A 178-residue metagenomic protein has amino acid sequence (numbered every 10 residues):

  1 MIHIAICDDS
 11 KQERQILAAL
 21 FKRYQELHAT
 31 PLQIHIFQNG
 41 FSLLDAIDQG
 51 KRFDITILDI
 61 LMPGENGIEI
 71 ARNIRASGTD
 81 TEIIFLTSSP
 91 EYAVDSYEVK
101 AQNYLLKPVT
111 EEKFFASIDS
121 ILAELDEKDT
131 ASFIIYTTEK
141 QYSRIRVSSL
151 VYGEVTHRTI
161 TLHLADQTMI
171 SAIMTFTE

Functional and structural regions predicted by a protein language model:
I2, L32, T81: Switch/coupling loops of ABC transporter nucleotide-binding domains
I2-F21: Conserved acidic segment of CheY-like receiver
C7-D8, F37, T56: Conserved sequence signature across two-component system core domains
Q15-Y24, L43-L44, A71: Short, well-ordered amphipathic alpha-helices
Q25-N39, A46: Short hydrophobic/Thr-rich beta-strand motif most characteristic of the beta2 strand and flanking loop of CheY-like
L44-K128: CheY-like receiver
F115-E178: Conserved binding/recognition cores within well-folded domains
